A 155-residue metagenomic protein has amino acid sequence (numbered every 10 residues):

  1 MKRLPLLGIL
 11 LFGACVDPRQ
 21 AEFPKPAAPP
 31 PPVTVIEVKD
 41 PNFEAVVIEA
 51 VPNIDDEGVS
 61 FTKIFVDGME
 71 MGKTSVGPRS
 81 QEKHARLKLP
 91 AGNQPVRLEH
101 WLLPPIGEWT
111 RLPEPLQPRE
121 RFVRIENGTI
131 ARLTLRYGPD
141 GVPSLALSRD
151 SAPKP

Functional and structural regions predicted by a protein language model:
M1-G13: Sec-dependent bacterial lipoprotein signal peptides
C15-P155: Short loop/turn and low-complexity linker motifs enriched in small/turn-promoting residues
